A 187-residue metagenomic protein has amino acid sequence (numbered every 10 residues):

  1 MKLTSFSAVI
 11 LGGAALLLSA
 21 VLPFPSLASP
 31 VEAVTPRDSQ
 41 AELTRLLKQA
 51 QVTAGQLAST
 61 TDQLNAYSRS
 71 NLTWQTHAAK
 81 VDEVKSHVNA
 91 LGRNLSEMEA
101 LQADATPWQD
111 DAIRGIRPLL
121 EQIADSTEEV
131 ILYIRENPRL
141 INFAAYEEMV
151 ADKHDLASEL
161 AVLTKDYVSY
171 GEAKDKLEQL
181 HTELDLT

Functional and structural regions predicted by a protein language model:
M1-A14: Bacterial N-terminal signal peptides that target proteins for export
F6-S7, L18, A28: Low-complexity, intrinsically disordered short peptide segments enriched in small/polar/basic residues
L11-P23: Bacterial N-terminal signal peptides
V21-V31: Signal peptide processing junction and immediate N-terminal pro/mature segment of secreted/exported proteins
E32-W74, Y133-T187: C-terminal amphipathic alpha-helix
Q49-Q122, L163: Alpha-helical segments in soluble extracytoplasmic regions
M98, V130-Y133: Transmembrane helix-loop junctions and nearby membrane-interface residues
